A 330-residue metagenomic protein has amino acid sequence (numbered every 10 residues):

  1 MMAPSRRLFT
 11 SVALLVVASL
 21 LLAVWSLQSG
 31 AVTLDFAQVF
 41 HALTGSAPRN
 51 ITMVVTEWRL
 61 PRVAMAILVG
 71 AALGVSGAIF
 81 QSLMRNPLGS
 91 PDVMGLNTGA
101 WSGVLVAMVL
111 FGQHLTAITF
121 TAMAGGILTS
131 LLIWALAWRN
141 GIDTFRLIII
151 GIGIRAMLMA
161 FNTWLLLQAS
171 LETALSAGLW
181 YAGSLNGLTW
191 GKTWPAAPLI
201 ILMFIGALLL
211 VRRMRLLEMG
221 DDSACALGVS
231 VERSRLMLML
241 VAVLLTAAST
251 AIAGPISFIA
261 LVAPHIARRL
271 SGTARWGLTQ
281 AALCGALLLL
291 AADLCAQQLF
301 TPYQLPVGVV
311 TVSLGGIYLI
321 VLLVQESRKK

Functional and structural regions predicted by a protein language model:
M1-K330: Alpha-helical transmembrane segments in inner-membrane proteins
